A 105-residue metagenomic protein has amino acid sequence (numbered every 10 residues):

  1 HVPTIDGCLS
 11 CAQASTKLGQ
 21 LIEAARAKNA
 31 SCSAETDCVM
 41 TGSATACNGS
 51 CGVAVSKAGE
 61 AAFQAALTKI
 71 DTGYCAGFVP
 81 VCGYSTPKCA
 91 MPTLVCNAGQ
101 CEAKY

Functional and structural regions predicted by a protein language model:
H1-Y105: Signals and flexible motifs at protein termini associated with secretion
